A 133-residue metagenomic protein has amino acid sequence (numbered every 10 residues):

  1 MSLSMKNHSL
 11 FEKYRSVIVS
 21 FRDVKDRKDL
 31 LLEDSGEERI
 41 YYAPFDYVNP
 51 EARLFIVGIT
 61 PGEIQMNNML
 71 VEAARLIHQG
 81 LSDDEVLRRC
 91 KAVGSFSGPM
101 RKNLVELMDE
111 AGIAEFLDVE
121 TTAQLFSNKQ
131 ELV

Functional and structural regions predicted by a protein language model:
L3-V133: A polyanion-binding, active-site-adjacent surface
